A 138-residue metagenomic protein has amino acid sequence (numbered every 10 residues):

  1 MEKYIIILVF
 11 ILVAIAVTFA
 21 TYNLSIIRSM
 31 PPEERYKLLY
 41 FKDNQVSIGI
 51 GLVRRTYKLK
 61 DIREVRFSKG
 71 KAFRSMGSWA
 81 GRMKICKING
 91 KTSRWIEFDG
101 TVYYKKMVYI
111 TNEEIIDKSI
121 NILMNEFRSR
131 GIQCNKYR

Functional and structural regions predicted by a protein language model:
M1-R35: Alpha-helical transmembrane spans
I6-L8, L12, R63, N89 (+4 more regions): Residues marking helix boundaries in flexible regions
E33, S47-I110, R138: Non-transmembrane, membrane-adjacent beta-strand/coil modules in membrane-associated proteins and peripheral
K37-K42: Short, exposed beta-strand/loop patches in secreted or surface proteins that constitute
D43, L52-R54, S119: Intrinsically disordered, low-complexity boundary segments flanking structured domains
N44-V46, Y57-L59, E126-I132: Generic alpha-helical hydrophobic packing signal
V102-R138: Cytosol-/stroma-facing membrane-proximal "stalk/adaptor" domains immediately downstream of transmembrane anchors
